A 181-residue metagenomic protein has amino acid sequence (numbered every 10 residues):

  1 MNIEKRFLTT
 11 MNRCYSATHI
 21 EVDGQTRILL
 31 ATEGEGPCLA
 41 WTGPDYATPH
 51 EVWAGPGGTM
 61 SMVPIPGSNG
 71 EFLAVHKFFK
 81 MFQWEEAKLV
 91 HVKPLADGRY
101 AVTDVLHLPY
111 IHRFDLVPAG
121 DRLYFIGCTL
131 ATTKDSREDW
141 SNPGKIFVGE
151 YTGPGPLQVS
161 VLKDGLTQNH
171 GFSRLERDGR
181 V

Functional and structural regions predicted by a protein language model:
M1-V181: Beta-propeller-forming repeat regions
